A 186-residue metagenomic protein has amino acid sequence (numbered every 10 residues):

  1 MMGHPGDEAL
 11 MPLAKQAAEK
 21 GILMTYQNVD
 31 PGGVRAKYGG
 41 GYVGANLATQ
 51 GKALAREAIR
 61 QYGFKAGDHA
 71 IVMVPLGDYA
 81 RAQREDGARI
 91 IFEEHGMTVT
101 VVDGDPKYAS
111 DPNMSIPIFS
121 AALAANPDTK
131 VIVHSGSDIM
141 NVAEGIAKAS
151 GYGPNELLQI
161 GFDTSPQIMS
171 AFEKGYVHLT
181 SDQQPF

Functional and structural regions predicted by a protein language model:
M1-F186: A residue-level marker of the well-folded mature domains of exported/periplasmic proteins
